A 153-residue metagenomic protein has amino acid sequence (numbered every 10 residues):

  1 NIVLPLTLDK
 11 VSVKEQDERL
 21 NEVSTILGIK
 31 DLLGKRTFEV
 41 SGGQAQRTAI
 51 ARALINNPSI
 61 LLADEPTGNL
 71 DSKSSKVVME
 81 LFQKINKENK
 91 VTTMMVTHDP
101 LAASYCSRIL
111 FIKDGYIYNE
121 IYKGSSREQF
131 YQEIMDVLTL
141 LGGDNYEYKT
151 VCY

Functional and structural regions predicted by a protein language model:
T7-K10, K14-D31: Conserved ABC ATPase "signature" region
R36-V40, Q44-Q46: Conserved ABC ATPase signature
I50: Hydrophobic anchor residue at the start of the ABC signature
I55-S59: A short, proline-enriched helix->beta-strand linker immediately N-terminal to the Walker B motif in ABC-type P-loop
L61-D64: Catalytic Walker B motif of ABC-type/P-loop ATPase nucleotide-binding domains
S72-S74: Helix N-cap at the start of a conserved alpha-helix in ABC-type nucleotide-binding domains
Y116-L140: Conserved beta-strand-loop-alpha-helix hinge in the C-terminal portion of ABC ATPase nucleotide-binding domains
